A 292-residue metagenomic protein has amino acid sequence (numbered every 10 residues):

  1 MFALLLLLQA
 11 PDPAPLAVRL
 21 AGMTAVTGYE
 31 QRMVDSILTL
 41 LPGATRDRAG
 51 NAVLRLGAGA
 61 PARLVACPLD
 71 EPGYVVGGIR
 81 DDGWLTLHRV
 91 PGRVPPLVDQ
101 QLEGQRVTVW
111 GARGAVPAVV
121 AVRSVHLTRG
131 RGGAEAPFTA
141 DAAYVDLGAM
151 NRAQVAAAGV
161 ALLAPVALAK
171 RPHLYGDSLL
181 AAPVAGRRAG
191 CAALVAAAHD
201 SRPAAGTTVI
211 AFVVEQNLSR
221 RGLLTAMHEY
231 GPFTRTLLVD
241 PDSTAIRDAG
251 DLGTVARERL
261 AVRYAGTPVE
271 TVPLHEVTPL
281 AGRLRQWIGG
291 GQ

Functional and structural regions predicted by a protein language model:
F2-Q292: N-terminal hydrophobic/helix-forming segments and targeting peptides
